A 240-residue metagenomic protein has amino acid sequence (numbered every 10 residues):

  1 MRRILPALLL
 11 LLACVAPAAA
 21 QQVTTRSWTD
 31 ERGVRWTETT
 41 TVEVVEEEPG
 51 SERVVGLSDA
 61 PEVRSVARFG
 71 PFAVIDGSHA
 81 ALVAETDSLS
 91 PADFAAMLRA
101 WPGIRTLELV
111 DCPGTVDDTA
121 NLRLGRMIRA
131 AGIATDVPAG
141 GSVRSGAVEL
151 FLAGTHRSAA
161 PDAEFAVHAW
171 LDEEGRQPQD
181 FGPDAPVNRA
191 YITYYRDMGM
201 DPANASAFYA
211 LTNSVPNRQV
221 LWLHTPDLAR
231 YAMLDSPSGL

Functional and structural regions predicted by a protein language model:
M1-I4: Positively charged n-region of N-terminal signal peptides that target proteins for export
P6-V15: Bacterial N-terminal signal peptides
A16-A20: Sec/Tat signal peptide C-region and signal peptidase I cleavage site
S27-P102, D111-V116, D162-A203: Small-residue-centered hinge/linker elements
P91-L98, N121-G125, R129, V148 (+5 more regions): Extracytoplasmic/secreted envelope proteins and their assembly/folding machinery, especially bacterial periplasmic
G103-T119, A134-G140: Short, glycine-/small-residue-enriched flexible loop/hinge segments at domain edges that mediate gating
R129-D172: Glycine-rich beta-to-alpha active-site loop
E174-L240: Charged, glycine-interspersed solvent-exposed loop segments at helix/strand-loop junctions that cap or gate access
